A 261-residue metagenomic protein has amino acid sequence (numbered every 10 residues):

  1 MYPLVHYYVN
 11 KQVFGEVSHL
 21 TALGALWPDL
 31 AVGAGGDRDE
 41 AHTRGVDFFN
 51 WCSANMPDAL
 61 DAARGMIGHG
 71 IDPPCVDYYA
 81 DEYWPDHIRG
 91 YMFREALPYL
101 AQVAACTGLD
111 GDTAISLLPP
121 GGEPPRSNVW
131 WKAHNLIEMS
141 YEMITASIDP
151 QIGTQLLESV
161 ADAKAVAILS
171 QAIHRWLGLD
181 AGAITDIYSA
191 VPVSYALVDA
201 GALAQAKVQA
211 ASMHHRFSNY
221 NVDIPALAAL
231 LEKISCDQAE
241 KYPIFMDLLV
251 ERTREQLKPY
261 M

Functional and structural regions predicted by a protein language model:
M1-I67, I71-M261: N-terminal leader/auxiliary helical segments
